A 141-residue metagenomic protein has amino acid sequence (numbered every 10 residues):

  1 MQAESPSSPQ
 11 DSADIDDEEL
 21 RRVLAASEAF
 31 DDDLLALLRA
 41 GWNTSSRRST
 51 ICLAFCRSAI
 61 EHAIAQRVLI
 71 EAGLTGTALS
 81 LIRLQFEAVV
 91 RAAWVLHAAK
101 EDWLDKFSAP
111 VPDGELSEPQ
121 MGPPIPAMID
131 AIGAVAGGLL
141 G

Functional and structural regions predicted by a protein language model:
M1-S12, Q66-G73, A88: Basic/polar, acidic-poor N-terminal "presequence/leader" segments that form or can form short amphipathic helices
M1-S46: Short, charge-rich, low-complexity alpha-helical interaction segments
A26-D33, F55-A65, L81, A88: Amphipathic, well-ordered alpha-helical segments in soluble domains
A36-T50, R67, E71-T75, S80-G141: Short non-catalytic regulatory patches outside canonical folded cores
